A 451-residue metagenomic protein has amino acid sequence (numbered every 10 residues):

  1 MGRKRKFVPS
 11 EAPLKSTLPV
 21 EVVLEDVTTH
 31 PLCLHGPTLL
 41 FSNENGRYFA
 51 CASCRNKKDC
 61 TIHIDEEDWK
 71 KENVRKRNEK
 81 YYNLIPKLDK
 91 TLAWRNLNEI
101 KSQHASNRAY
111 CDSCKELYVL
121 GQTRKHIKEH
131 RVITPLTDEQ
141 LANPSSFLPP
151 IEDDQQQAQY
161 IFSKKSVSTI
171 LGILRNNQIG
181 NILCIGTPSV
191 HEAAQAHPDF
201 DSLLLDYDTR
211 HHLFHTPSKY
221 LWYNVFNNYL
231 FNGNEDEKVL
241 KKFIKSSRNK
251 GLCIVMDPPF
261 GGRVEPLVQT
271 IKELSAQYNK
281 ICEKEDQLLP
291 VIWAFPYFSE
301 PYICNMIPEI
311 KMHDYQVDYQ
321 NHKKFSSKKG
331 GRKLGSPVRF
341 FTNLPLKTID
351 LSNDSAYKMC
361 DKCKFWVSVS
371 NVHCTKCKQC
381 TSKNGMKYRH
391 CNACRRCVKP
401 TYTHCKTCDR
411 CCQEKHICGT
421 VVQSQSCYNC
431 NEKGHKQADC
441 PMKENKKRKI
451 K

Functional and structural regions predicted by a protein language model:
G2-F49, S53-E192, A196-F200, L204-T216 (+5 more regions): S-adenosyl-L-methionine
T28, E44-G46, H104-S106, N177 (+9 more regions): Eukaryote-biased feature marking scaffold/signaling PDZ-domain proteins and nuclear chromatin regulators
N45, C54, M256-G261, G385-M386 (+2 more regions): Short coil/turn motifs at helix boundaries and re-entrant loops, enriched in small/polar and proline residues
E116, G121, R131-D354, K358 (+1 more regions): Intrinsically disordered, low-complexity, Ser/Thr/Glu/Asp/Lys/Arg-enriched terminal regions and linkers of eukaryotic
S355-S426: General zinc-binding finger modules coordinated by cysteine/histidine
Q437-M442: Cysteine-centered loop/knuckle micro-motif
K451: Iron-sulfur (Fe-S) cluster-binding modules
